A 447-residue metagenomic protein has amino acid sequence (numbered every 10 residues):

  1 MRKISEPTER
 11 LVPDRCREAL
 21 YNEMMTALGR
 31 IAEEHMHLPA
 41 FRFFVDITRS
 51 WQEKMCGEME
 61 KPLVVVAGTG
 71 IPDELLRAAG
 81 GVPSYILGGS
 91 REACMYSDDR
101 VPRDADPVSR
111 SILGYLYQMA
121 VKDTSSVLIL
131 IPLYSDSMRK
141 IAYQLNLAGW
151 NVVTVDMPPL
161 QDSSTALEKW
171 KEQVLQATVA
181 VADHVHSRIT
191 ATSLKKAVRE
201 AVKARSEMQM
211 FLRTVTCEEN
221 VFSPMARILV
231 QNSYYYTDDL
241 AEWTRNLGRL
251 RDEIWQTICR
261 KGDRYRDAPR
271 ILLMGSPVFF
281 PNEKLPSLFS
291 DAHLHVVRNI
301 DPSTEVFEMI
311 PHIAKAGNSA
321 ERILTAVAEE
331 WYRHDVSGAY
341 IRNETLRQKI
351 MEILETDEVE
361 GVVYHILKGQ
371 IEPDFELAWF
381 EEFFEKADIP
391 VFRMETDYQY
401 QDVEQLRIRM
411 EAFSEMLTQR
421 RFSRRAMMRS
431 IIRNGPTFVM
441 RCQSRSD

Functional and structural regions predicted by a protein language model:
R2-L63, L175, V179-P311, E321: A charged, amphipathic alpha-helical module
K54, K61-V121, I141, N146: An N-terminal, globular interaction/scaffold subdomain
E58, G68-G70, E74-G89, C94-S97 (+3 more regions): Redox- and metal-dependent alpha/beta enzyme cores, enriched for Fe-S-associated oxidoreductases and cofactor-handling
V65-E74, P132-R139, G275-P281, K368-F375: Gly/Ser/Thr-rich loops at beta-strand to alpha-helix junctions that form or flank small-molecule/cofactor-binding
L113-V179: Acidic/His-rich segments in extracytoplasmic proteins that coordinate ligands and/or metal ions
Y115-L116, I341-E358, F375-E376: A short, acidic, amphipathic alpha-helical segment used as a generic capping/interface helix at domain edges
S126, L354-Y364: Proline-aspartate-enriched helix->loop->beta-strand connector
E381, E385, V391-S430: C-terminal regions of proteins
